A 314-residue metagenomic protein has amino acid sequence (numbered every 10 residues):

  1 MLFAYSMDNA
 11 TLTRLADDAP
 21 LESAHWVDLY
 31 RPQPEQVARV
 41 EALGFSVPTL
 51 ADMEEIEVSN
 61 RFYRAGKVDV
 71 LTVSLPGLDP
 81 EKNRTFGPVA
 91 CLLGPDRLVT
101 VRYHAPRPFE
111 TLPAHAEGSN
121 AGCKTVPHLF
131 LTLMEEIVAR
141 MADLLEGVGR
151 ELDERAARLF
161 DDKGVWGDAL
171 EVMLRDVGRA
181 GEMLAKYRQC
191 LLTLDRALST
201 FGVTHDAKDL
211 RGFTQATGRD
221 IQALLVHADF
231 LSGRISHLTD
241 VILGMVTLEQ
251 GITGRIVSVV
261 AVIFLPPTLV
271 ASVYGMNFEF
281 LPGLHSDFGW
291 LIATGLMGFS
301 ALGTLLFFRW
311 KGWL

Functional and structural regions predicted by a protein language model:
M1-A121, T193-T214, F308-W313: Helix-boundary and N-terminal cytosolic regulatory elements
L21-S23, L129, M173, G289-W290: A short, structure-level motif marking secondary-structure boundaries and short turns
L29, A180, M297: Charged, low-complexity surface patches
P32, D143, T193, I263-P267 (+1 more regions): Proline-centered helix-kink/hinge sites
L43-V47, A142, F160, F278 (+1 more regions): Aromatic-residue hotspot detector
R64-A65, G77, D161, M276-S286: Generic structural "secondary-structure junction" signal
S74-D79, N83-G244: Extended amphipathic alpha-helical scaffolding segments in membrane-proximal extra-membrane regions of membrane
R219-L314: Hydrophobic alpha-helical transmembrane segments and their immediately adjacent juxtamembrane loops
